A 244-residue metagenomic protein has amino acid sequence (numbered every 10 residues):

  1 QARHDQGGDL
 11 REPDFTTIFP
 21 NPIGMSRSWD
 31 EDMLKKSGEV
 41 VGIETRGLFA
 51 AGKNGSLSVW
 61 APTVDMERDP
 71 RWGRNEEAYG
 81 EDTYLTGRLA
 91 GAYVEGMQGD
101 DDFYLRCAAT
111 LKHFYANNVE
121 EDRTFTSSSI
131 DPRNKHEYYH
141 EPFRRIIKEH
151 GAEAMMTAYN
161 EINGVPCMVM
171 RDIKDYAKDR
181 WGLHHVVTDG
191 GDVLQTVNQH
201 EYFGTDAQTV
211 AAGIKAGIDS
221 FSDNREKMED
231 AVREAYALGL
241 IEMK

Functional and structural regions predicted by a protein language model:
Q1-K244: Glycoside hydrolase catalytic-domain context in secreted enzymes
